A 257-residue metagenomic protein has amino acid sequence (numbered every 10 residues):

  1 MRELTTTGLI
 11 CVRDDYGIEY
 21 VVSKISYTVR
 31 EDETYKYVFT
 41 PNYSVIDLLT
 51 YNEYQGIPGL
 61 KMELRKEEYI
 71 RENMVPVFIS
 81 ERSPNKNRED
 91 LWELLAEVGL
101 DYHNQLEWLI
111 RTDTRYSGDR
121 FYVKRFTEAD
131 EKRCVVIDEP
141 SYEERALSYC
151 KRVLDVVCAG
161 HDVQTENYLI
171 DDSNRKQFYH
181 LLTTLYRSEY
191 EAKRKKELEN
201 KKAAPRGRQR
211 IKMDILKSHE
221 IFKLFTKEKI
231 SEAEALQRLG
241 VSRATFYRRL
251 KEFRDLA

Functional and structural regions predicted by a protein language model:
R2-E131, S148: Broad phosphate/nucleotide-binding scaffolds in NTP-utilizing and phosphate-metabolizing enzymes
D138-Y149, I170-D172: Acidic, metal-coordinating catalytic cores used for nucleic-acid/nucleotide bond scission and strand-transfer chemistry
C158-K212: Phosphate/pyrophosphate-binding and catalytic-coupling "lid/hinge/switch" segments at subdomain interfaces
K212-I230: Short, amphipathic alpha-helical "recognition" segments used to contact nucleic acids or chromatin
E232-L239: Short alpha-helical "recognition helix" segments of helix-turn-helix
S242-A244: Short coil turns linking two alpha-helices in DNA-binding domains
Y247-R248: Key DNA-contacting residues within the recognition helix of helix-turn-helix
